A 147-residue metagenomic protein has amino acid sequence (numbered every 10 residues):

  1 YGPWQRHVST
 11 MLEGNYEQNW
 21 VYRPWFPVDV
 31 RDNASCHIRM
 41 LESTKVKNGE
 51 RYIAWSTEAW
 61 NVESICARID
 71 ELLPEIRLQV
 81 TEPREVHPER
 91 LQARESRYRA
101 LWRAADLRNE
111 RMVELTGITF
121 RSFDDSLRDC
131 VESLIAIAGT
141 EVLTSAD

Functional and structural regions predicted by a protein language model:
Y1-W4: Flexible, glycine-rich beta-alpha linker
V8-Y52: Alpha-helical substrate-binding/gating segment
Y22-W25, T57, A104, L115: Short amphipathic alpha-helical molecular recognition features
V30, P88-G117: Conserved C-terminal active-site "lid" loop/helix of NAD(P)H-dependent oxidoreductases that clamps the redox cofactor
C36-E95, F123, D129-D147: Mid/C-terminal beta-alpha module of Rossmann-like enzyme folds, strongest in SDR-family dehydrogenases/epimerases
L107, I118-D129: Short, charged alpha-helical segments
